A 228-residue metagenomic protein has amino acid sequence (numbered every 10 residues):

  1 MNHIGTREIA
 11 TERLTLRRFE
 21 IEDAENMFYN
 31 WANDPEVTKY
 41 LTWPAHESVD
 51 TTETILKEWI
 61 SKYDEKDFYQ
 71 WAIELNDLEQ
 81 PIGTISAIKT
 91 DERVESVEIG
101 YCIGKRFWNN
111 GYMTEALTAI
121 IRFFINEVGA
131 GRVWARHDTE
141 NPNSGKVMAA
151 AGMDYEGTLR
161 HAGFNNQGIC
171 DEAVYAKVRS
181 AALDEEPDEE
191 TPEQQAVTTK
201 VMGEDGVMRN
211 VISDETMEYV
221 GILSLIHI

Functional and structural regions predicted by a protein language model:
M1-N26, N30-E36, Q70-T198, D205 (+1 more regions): Acyl-donor (CoA/ACP) binding surface of acyl/acetyltransferases
W31-A32, L41, Y63-D64: Hydrophobic residues in alpha-helical segments
T38-E58, Y69: Conserved GNAT-fold acetyl-CoA-binding loop/helix
E58-K62, F123: A generic secondary-structure signal
S61-K66, M153: Short loop/turn motifs at secondary-structure junctions and domain boundaries
